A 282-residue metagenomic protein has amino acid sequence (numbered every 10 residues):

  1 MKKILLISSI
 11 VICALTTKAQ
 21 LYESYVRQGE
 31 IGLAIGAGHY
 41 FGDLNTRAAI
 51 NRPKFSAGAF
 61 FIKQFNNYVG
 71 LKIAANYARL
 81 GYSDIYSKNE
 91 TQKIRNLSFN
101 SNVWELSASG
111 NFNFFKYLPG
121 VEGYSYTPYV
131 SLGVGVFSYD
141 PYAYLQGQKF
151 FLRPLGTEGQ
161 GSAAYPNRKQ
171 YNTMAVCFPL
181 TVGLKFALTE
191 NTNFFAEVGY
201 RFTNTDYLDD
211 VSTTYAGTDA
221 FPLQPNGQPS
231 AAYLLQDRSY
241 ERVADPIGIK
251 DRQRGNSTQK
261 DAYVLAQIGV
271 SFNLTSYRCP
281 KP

Functional and structural regions predicted by a protein language model:
Q20-I62, P141, K260-Q267, S271-Y277: Short glycine/proline- and aromatic-enriched beta-strand/turn motifs that initiate or cap beta-hairpins
E23-Y25, A49-P53, N100-V103, E122-Y124 (+2 more regions): Short sequence motifs at beta-strands and strand-loop junctions characteristic of Gram-negative outer-membrane
L33-A37, A59-K63, A108-F114, L132-V136 (+3 more regions): Residues on the lipid-exposed face of transmembrane beta-strands in outer-membrane beta-barrel proteins
Y40-T46, G81-Y86, P119, Y139-Y144 (+2 more regions): Outer-membrane beta-barrel proteins
F41-R47, T91-F99, Y117, A164-Q170 (+1 more regions): Extracellular loop and loop/strand-boundary signature of outer-membrane beta-barrel proteins
Y68-L71, L118, N191-F194, S276-C279: Repeated loop/turn-to-beta-strand initiation elements of outer-membrane beta-barrel proteins
V69, A74-P154: Gram-negative (and chloroplast) outer-membrane scaffold detector with strong preference for beta-barrel transmembrane
G135-Q259: Outer-membrane beta-barrel transmembrane domain signature
